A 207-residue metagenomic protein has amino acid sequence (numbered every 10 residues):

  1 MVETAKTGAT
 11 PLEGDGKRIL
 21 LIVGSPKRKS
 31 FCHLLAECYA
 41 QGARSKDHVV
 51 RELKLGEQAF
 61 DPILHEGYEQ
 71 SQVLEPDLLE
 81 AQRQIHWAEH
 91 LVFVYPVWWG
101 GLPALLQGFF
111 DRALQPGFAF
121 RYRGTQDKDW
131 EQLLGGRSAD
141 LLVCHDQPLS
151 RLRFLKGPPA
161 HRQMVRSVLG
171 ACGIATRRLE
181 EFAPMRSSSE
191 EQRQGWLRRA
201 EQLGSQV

Functional and structural regions predicted by a protein language model:
V2-E13, R151-V207: Glycine-rich phosphate/pyrophosphate-binding loop and the adjoining helix
T4, G8-H48: N-terminal beta1-alpha1 ligand-phosphate binding loop
K17-R18, V49, S138-A139, T176: Residues at the starts of beta-strands that form the adenosine-phosphate
G24, L55, C144: Cofactor-binding loop segments of dinucleotide-utilizing enzymes, especially the Rossmann-like FAD- and NAD(P)+-binding
H33-L34, A104-G108, E191: Generic recognition of short, well-ordered alpha-helical segments
H48-A59, E180-A183: A short beta-strand-loop structural module common to alpha/beta enzyme folds
L55-L74, E191-R193: N-terminal beta-loop-helix "entrance" segment that forms/cooperates in small-molecule cofactor or anionic ligand
L74-M164: Helix-loop-strand module that forms the ligand-binding subsite of alpha/beta enzymes
